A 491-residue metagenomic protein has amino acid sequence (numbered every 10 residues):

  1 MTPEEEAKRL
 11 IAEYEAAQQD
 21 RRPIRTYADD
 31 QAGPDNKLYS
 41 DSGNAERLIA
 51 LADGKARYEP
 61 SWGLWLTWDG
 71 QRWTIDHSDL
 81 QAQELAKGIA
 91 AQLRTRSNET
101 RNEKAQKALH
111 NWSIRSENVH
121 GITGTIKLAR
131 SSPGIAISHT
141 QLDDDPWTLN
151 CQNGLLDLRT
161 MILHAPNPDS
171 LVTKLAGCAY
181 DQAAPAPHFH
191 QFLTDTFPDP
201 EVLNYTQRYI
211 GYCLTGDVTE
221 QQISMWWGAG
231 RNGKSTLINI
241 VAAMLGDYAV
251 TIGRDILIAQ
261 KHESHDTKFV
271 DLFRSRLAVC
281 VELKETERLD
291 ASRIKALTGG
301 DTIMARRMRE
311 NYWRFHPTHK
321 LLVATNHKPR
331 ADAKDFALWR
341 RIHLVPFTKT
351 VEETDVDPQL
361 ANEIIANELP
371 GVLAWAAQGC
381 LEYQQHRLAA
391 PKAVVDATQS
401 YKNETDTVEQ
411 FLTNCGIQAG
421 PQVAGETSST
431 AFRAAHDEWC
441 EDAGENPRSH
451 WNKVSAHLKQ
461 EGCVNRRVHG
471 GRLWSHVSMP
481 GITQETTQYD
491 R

Functional and structural regions predicted by a protein language model:
T2-E5, N36-Y39, G43, H77 (+2 more regions): Alpha-helix boundary/N-cap detector
E5-E6, L10-E15, Q19-Y27: Short hydrophobic short-linear motifs embedded in intrinsically disordered terminal tails or helical linkers
R22-S61, R94-R491: Feature primarily recognizes SF3-like P-loop helicase cores of small DNA viruses
L64-T67, R72-I89: Trp- and S/T/G-rich repeat-edge/linker motifs of beta-rich repeat architectures
